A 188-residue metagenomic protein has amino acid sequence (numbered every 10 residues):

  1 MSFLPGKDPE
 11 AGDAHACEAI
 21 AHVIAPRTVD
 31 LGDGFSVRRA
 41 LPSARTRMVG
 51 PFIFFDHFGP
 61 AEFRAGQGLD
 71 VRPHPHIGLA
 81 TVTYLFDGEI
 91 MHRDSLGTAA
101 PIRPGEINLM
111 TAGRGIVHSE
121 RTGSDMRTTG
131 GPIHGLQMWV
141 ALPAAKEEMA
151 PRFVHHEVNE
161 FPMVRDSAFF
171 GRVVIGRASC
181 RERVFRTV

Functional and structural regions predicted by a protein language model:
P5-Y84: N-terminal, Lys/Arg-enriched amphipathic/low-complexity engagement segments that precede the first folded domain
V49, I77-L79, T111-G113, I133-G135: Short, solvent-exposed loop/turn segments at the edges of secondary structure
P75-I90, L109, W139-A144, R186: Short, conserved beta-strand element in jelly-roll/cupin
T83-P104, S119: A short beta-strand-loop-beta hairpin characteristic of the jelly-roll/cupin
P101, I107-L109, G115: Residue-level marker of beta-strand positions
G113-A145: Ligand-binding loop in jelly-roll beta-barrel domains
E147-S179: Surface-exposed beta-loop interaction hotspot
A178, E182-V188: Single conserved hydrophobic/aromatic residue that forms the stacking wall/gate of nucleotide- or nucleobase-binding
